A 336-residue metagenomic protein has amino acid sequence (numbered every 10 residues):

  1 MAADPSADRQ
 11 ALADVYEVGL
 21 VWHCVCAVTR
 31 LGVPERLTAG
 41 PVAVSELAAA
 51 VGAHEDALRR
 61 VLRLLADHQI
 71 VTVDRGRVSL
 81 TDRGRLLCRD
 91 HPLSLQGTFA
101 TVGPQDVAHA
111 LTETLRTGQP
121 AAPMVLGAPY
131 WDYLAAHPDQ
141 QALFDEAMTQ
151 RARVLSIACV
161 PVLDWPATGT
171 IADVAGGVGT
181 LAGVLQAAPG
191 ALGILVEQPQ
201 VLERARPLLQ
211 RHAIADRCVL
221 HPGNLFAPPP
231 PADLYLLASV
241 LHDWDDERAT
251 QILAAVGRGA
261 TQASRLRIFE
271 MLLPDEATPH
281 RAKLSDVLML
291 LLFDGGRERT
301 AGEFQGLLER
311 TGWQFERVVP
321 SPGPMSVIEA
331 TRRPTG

Functional and structural regions predicted by a protein language model:
M1-D67, T72-V73, W165, T170-G336: Alpha-helical subdomain
A2, D8-R30, E35-R36, P41 (+2 more regions): Conserved Class I S-adenosyl-L-methionine-dependent methyltransferase catalytic core
